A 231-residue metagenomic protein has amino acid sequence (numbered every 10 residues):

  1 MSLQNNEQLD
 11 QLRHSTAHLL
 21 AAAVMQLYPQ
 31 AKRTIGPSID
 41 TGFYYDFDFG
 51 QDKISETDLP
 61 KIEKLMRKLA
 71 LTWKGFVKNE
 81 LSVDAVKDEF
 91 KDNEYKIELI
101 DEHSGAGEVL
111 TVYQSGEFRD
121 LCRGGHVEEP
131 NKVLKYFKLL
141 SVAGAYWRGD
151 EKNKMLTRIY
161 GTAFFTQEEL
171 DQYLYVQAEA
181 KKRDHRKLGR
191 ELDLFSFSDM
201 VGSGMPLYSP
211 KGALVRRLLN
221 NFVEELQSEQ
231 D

Functional and structural regions predicted by a protein language model:
M1-Q11, A23, Y28, K32-S38 (+1 more regions): Auxiliary tRNA-acceptor-end handling modules of aminoacyl-tRNA synthetases
